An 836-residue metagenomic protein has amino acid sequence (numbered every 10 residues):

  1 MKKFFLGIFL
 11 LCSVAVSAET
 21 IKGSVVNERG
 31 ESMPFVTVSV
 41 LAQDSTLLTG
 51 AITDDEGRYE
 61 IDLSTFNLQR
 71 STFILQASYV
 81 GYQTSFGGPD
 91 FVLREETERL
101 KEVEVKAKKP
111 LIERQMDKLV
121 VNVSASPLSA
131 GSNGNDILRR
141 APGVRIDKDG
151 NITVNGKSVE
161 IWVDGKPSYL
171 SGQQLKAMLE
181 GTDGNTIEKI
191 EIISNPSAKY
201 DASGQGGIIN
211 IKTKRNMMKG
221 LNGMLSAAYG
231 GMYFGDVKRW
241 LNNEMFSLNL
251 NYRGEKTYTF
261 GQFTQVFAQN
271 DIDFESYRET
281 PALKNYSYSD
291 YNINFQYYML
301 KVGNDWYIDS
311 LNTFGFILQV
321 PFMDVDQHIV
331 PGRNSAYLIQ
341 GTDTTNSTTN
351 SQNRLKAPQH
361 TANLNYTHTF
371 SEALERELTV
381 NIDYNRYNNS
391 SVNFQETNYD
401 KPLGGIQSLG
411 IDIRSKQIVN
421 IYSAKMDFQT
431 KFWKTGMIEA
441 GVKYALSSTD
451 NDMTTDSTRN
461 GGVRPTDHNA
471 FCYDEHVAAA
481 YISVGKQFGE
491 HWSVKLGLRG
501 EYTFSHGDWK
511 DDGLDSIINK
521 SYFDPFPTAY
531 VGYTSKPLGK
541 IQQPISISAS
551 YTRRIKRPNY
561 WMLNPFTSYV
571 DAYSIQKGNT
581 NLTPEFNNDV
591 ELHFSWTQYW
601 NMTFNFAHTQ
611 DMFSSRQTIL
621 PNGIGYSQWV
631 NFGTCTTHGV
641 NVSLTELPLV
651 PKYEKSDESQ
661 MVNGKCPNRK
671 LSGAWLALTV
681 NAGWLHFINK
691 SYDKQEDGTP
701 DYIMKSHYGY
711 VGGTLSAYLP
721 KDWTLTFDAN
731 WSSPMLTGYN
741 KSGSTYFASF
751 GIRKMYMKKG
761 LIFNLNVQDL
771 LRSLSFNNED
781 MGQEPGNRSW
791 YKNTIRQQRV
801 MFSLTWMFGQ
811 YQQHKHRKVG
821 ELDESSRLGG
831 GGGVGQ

Functional and structural regions predicted by a protein language model:
S39-L41, Q76-Y82, D90-P127, D147-D149 (+3 more regions): Short, acidic, small-residue-rich periplasmic hinge/interaction motif at the N-terminus of Gram-negative outer-membrane
D44-E60: Short, acidic Ser/Thr/Gly-rich low-complexity loop/linker segments typical of extracellular and cell-surface proteins
D90-V92, E102-E104, G134-I137, L175-M178 (+3 more regions): N-terminal periplasmic accessory domains that precede and gate Gram-negative outer-membrane beta-barrel machines
R140, P167-S194: Short acidic/polar hinge/loop motifs at secondary-structure boundaries that mediate gating or recognition
A202-I209, M217-D273, F295-Y298: Outer-membrane beta-barrel translocator/receptor signature
Y288, I421-K425, D467-N469, T583 (+3 more regions): Outer membrane beta-barrel strand-and-loop segments of large Gram-negative receptors, especially TonB-dependent
N469-E475, K520, I555-T609, S627-V650 (+1 more regions): Outer-membrane beta-barrel signature, preferentially recognizing the C-terminal barrel domain of Gram-negative
F504-H506, L538, Q542-D589, F604-I624 (+1 more regions): Surface-exposed extracellular loop regions of Gram-negative outer-membrane beta-barrel proteins, predominantly
